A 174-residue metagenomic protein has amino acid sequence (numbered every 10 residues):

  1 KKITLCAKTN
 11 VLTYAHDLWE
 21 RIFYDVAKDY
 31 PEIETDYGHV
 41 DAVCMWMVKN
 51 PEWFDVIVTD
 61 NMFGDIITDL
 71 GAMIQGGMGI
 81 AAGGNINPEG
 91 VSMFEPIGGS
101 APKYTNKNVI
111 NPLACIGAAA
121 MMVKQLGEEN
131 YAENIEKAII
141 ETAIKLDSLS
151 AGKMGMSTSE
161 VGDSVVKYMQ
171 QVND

Functional and structural regions predicted by a protein language model:
K1-D41: Glycine-rich phosphate/diphosphate-binding loop of Rossmann-like nucleotide-binding domains
T9-T13, I33-Y37, V56-I57, V109 (+2 more regions): Hydrophobic alpha-helical scaffolding
T9-V11, E129, N134-D174: Glycine-rich phosphate/pyrophosphate-binding loop and the adjoining helix
T13-F23, V48-D55, A72, K145-S164: Short glycine/threonine-rich loop-to-helix capping motif typified by GTGT followed within a few residues by an Asp-Pro
V40, C44, K49-N50, F54 (+2 more regions): A glycine- and small/hydrophobic-rich beta-loop-beta segment that serves as a flexible "lid/hinge" or phosphate-binding
M47-L146: Glycine-rich phosphate/nucleotide-binding loop
